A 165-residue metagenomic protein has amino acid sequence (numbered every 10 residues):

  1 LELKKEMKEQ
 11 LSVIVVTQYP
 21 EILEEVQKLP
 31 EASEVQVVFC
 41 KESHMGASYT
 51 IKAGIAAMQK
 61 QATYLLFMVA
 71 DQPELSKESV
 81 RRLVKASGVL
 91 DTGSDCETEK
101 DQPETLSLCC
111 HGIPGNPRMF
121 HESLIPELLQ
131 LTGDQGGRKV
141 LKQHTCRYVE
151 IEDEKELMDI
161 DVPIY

Functional and structural regions predicted by a protein language model:
L1-Y64, E78: Conserved N-terminal catalytic core of the sugar/cofactor nucleotidyltransferase
I14, V38, L66, L106 (+3 more regions): Hydrophobic/aromatic beta-strand patches that form the interior of the parallel beta-sheet core in alpha/beta enzyme
I22-E24, P73-L75, G115, E156-L157: Short, active-site-adjacent cap segments at secondary-structure transitions
V26, S79, Q102, P163-I164: SAM-dependent methyltransferases
Q27-A32, C96-E99, K139-K142: Short, conserved catalytic or adaptor-binding loops enriched in Gly and charged residues
K41, C109-H111, E150-E152: Residues at the C-termini of beta-strands that transition into short coil/loop
H44-E122, P126: Conserved beta-loop-beta/alpha segment of the NTase-like Rossmann-fold superfamily that binds/positions NTPs
P126, Q130-Y165: Conserved alpha/beta core of the MobA/IspD/sugar-nucleotide pyrophosphorylase nucleotidyltransferase superfamily
